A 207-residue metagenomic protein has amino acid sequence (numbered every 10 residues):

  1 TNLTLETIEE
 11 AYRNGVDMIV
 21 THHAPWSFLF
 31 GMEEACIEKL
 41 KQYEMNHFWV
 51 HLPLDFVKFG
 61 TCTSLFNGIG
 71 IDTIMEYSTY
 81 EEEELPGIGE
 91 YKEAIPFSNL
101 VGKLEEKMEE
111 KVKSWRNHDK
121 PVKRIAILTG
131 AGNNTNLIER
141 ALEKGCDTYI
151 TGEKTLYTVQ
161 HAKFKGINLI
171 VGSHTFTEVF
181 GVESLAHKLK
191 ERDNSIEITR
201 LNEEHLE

Functional and structural regions predicted by a protein language model:
T1-E207: Active-site catalytic microenvironments in core metabolic enzymes, especially phosphate/sugar-handling
